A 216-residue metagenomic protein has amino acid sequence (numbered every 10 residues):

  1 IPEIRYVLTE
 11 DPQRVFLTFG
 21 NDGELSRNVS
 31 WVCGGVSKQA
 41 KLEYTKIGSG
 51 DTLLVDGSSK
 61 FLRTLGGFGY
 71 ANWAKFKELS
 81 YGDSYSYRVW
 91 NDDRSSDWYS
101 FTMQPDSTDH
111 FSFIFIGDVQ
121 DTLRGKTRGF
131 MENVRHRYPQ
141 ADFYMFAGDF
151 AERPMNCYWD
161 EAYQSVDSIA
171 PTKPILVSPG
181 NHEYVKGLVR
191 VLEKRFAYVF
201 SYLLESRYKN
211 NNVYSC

Functional and structural regions predicted by a protein language model:
I1-F115, Q120: Acidic, histidine-bearing metal-coordination/catalytic regions of metal-dependent phosphoesterases
E24, G35, T127, V189-E193 (+1 more regions): A structural signal for well-ordered alpha-helical scaffolds and beta->alpha junctions
G35, Q120-L123, M155, V189: Flexible interhelical turns and helix-capping residues at alpha-helix boundaries within structured domains
F68, G125-G129, C157-Y158, L204-Y208: Short secondary-structure boundary/capping elements
W73-F76, S84-T102, D160-C216: Extended active-site neighborhood of metal-dependent phosphoesterases/phosphodiesterases
L79, T127-G187: Core catalytic region of metal-dependent phosphoesterases/phosphodiesterases, especially metallo-beta-lactamase-like
R94-A147, A151-R153: An acidic-aromatic substrate-binding cleft motif
